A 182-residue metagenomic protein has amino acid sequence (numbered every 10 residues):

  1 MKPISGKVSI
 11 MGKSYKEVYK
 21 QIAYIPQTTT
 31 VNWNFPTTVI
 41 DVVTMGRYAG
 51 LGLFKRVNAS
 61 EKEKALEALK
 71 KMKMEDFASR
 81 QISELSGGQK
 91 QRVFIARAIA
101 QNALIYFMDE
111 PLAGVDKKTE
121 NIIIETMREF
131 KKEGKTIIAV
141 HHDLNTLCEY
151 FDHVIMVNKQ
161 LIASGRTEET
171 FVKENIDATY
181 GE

Functional and structural regions predicted by a protein language model:
G6-V18: Conserved ABC transporter NBD signature motif
T44, A59-F77: Conserved ABC ATPase "signature" region
Q81-L85, Q89: Conserved ABC ATPase signature
Y106-D109: Catalytic Walker B motif of ABC-type/P-loop ATPase nucleotide-binding domains
K117-T119: Helix N-cap at the start of a conserved alpha-helix in ABC-type nucleotide-binding domains
H141-H142: H-loop/switch region of ABC-family ATPase nucleotide-binding domains
V154-T167: H-loop (His-switch) and adjacent beta-strand-loop-beta switch element of ABC-type ATPase nucleotide-binding domains
